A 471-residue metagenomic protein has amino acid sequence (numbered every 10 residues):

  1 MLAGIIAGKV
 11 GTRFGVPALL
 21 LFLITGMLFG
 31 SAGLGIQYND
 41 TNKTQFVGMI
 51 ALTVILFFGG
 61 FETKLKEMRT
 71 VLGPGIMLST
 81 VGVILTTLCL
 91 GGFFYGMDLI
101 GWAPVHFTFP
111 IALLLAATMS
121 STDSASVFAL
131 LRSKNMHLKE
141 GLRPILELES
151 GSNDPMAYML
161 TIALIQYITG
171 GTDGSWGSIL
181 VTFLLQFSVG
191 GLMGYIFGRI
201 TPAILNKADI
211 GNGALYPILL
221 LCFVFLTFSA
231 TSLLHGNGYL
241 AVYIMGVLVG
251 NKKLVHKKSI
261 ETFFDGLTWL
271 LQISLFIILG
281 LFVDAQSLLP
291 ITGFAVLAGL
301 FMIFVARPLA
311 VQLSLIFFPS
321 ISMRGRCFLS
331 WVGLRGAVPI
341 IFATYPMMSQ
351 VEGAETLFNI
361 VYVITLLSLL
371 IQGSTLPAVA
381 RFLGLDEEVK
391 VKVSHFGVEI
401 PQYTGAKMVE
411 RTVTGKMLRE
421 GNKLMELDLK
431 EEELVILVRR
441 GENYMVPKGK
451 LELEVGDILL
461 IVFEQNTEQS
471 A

Functional and structural regions predicted by a protein language model:
M1-V389, V393, Y403: Transmembrane helical cores of multi-pass secondary ion antiporters/exchangers
R13-V16, E388-M425: Extended boundary segments
L146, K390-E399, V435-G441: Short linear loop/turn motifs
N153, K416, Y444: Glycine-/small-residue-rich active-site loops that bind phosphorylated ligands and cofactors
R419-N466: Cytosolic Rossmann-like ligand/nucleotide-binding regulatory domains
T467-A471: Short, Lys/Arg- and Gly-enriched loop/turn segments at beta-strand edges
